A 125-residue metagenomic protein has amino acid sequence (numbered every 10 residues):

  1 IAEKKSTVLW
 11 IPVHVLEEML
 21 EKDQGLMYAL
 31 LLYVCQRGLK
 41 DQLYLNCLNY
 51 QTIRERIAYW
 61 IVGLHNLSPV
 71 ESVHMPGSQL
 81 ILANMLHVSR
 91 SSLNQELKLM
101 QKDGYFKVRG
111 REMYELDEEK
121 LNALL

Functional and structural regions predicted by a protein language model:
E3, E21-S89: Polybasic "coupling" helices that flank or enter modular domains
L9: Conserved active-site beta-strand element of glycosyltransferases/polysaccharide synthases
L16-E17, L121: A generic structural signal for short hydrophobic patches within well-formed alpha-helices
L64-L125: Phosphate-/nucleic-acid-contacting segments
